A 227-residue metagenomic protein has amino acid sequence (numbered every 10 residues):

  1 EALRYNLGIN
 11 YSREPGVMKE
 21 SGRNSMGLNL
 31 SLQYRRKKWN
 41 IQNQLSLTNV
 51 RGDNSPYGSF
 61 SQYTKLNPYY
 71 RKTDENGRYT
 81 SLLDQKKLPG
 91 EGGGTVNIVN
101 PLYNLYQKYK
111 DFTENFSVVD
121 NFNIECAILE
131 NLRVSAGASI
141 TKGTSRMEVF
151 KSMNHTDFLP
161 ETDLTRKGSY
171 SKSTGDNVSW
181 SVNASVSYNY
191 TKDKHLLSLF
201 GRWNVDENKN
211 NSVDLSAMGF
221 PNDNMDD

Functional and structural regions predicted by a protein language model:
E1, G16-M18, G27-V119, S135-D227: Surface-exposed loop/interface segments of Gram-negative outer-membrane beta-barrel transport/assembly proteins
G8-R13: Transmembrane beta-strand segments that form the barrel wall of outer-membrane beta-barrel proteins
E125-E130: Long hydrophobic segments that form regular secondary structure
